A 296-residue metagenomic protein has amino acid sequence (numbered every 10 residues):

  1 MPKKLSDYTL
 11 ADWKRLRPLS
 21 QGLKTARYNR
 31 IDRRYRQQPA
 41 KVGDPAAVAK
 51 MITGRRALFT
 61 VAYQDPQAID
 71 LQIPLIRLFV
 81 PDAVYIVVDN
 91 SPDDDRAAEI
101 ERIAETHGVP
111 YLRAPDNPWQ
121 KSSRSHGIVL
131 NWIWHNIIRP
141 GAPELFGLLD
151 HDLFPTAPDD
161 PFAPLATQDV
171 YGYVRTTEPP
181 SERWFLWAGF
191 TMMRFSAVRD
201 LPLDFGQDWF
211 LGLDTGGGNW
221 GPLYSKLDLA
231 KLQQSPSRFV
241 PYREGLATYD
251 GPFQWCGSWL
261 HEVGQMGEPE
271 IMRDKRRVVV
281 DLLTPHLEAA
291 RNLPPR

Functional and structural regions predicted by a protein language model:
P2-R34, M51, D214-R296: C-terminal catalytic/acceptor-binding lobe
R56-D65: A conserved hydrophobic helix/loop-capping motif in glycosyltransferases and polysaccharide synthases
Q64, N90-P92: Conserved short acidic donor-positioning loop in nucleotide-sugar-dependent glycosyltransferases
P66-D70: A structural helix-start
P74-A83, P92: Short, acidic, metal-binding catalytic loop of nucleotide-sugar glycosyltransferases
D93-P143: Active-site-proximal specificity loops/subdomain of glycosyltransferases
H126, L153-S225: Conserved catalytic core of nucleotide-sugar-dependent glycosyltransferases
F146: Short aromatic/hydrophobic "clamp" motif used to bind/position activated sugar donors
